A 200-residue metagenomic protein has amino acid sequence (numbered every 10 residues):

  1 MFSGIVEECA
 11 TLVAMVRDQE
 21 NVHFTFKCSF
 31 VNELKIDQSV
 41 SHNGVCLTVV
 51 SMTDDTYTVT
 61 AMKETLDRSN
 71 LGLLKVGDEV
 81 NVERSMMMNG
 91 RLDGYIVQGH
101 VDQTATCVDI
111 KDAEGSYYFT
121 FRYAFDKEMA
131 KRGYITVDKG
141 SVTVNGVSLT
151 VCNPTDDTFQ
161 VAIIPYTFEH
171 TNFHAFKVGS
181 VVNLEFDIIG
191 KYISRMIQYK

Functional and structural regions predicted by a protein language model:
M1-K200: Conserved loop->alpha-helix
